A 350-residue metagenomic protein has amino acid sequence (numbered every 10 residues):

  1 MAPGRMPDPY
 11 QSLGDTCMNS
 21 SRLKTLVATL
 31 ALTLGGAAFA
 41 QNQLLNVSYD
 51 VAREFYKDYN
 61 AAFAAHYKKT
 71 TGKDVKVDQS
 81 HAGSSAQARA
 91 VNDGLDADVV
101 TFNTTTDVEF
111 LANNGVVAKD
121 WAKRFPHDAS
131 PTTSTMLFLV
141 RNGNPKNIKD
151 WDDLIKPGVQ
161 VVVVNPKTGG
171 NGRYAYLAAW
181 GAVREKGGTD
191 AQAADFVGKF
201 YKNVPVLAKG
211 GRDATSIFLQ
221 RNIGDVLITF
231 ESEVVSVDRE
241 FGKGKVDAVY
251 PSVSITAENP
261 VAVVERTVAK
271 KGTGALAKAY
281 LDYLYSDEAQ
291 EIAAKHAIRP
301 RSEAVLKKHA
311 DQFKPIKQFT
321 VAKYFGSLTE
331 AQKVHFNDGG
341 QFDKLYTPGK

Functional and structural regions predicted by a protein language model:
T16-V27: Bacterial N-terminal signal peptides that target proteins for export
G36-A40: Sec/Tat signal peptide C-region and signal peptidase I cleavage site
Q41-G169, A310-D311, D343-K350: N-terminal segment of the mature folded domain
V47-Y49, V140-N142, Q160-K186, F200-V204 (+1 more regions): Short beta-strand->loop
S130-S134, V197-Y201, A208-K209, F241-G274 (+1 more regions): Periplasmic-binding protein-like
G143-K149, T168, G181-T189, T267-A275: Short helix-loop capping/hinge motifs at secondary-structure junctions, enriched in acidic/polar residues
K186-S252: Ligand-binding pocket segment of bilobal, Venus flytrap-like solute-binding proteins
V268-K350: Extracellular/periplasmic juxtamembrane helices and adjacent flexible linkers that interface with membrane partners
